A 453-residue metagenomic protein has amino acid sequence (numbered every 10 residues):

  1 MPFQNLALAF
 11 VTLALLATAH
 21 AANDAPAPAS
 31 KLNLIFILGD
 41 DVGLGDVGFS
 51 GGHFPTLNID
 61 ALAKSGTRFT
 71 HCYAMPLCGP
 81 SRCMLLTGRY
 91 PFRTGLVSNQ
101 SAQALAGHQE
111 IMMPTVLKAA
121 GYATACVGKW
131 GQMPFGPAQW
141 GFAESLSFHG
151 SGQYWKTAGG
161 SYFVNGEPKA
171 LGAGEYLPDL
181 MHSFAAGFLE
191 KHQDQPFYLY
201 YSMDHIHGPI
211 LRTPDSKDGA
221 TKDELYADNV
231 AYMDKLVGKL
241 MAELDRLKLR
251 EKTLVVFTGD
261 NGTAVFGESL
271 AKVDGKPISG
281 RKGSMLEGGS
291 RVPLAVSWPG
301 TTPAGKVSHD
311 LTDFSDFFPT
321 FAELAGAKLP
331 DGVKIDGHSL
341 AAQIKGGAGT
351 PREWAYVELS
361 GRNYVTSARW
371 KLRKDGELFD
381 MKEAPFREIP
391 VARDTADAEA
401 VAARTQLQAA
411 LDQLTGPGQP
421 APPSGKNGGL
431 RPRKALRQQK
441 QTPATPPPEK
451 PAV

Functional and structural regions predicted by a protein language model:
P2-F3, F10-L15, A19-R373, M381-A409 (+1 more regions): Formylglycine-dependent sulfatase
